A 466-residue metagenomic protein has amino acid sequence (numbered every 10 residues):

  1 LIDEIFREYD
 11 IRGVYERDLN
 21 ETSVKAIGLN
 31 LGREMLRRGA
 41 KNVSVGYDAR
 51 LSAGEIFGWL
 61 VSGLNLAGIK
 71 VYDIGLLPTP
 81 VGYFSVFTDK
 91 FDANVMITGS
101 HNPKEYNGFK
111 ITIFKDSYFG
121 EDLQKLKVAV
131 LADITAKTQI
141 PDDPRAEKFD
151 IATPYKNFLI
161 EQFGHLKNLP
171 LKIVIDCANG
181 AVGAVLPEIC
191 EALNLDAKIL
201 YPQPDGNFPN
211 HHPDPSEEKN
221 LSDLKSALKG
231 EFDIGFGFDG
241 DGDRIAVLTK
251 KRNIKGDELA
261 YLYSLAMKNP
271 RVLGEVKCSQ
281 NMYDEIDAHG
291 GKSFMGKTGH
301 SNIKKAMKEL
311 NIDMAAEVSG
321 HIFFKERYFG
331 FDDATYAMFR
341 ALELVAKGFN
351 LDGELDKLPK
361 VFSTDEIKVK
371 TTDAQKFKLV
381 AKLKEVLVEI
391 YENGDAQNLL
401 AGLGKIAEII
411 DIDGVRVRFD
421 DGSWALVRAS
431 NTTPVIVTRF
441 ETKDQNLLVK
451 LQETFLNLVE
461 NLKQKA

Functional and structural regions predicted by a protein language model:
L1-S62, L66-A67, R145-L171: An N-terminal, well-structured beta->alpha segment
R37, K41-Y106, E188-V247: N-terminal small/polar loop signature for handling phosphorylated ligands or for N-terminal nucleophile
D92-S100, K104, L228-N253, S293-F294 (+1 more regions): Glycine-rich phosphate-binding loop
N107-G230: Gly/Ser/Thr-enriched, mixed-charge loops and adjacent short helices that form phosphate/oxyanion-binding elements
F119, I199-Y201, R252-P270, D333-E343: Gly/Ser/Thr-rich active-site loops/lids in small-molecule metabolic enzymes that frequently grip phosphoryl groups
K125-N157, E161, K250-V318, I322-F323: Proline/glycine-rich low-complexity loops and linkers
N269-A466: Phosphate-binding and adjacent anionic-ligand microenvironments
